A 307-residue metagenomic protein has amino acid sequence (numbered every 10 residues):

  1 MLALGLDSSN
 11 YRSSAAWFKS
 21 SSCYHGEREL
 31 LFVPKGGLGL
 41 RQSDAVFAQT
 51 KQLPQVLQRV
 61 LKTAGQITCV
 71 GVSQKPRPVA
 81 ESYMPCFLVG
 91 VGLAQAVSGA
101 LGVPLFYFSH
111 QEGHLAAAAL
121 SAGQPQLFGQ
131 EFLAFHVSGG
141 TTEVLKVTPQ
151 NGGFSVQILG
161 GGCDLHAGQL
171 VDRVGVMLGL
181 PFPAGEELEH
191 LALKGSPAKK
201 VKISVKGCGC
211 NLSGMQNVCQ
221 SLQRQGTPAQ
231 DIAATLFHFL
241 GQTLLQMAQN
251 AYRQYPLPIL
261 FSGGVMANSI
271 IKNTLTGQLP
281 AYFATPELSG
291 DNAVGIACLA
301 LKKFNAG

Functional and structural regions predicted by a protein language model:
M1, V103-L133, C298-K302: Conserved phosphate-binding catalytic cores of ATP/NTP-utilizing and phosphoryl-transfer enzymes
L2-V72, P76-P78: N-terminal beta-alpha supersecondary unit
S8-S9, H25-G26, Q126-Q130, F135-S138 (+2 more regions): A short helix-loop
V72-K75, S138-G140, L260-N268: Glycine-rich beta-strand-to-loop/alpha-helix junction loops that act as flexible
K75-L101, I270-G277: Short Gly/Thr/Asp-enriched flexible loops that form oxyanion-binding sites at enzyme active sites
M84-V89, L105-G113, F135-V137, G162-L165 (+2 more regions): Active-site nucleophile and cofactor-binding loops and adjacent substrate-binding regions of central metabolic enzymes
H114-A118, A284-G307: Glycine-rich phosphate-binding/hydrolytic loop that grips phosphoryl groups
H190-I259, V265-F283, L301-G307: A contiguous, well-structured pocket-lining segment that forms one wall/lid of small-molecule binding clefts in soluble
